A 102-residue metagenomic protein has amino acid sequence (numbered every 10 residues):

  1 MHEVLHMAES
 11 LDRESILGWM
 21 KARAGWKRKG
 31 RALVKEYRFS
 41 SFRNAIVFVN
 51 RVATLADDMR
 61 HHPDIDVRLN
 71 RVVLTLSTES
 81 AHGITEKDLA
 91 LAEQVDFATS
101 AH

Functional and structural regions predicted by a protein language model:
M1-H102: Charge-rich alpha-helical segments
